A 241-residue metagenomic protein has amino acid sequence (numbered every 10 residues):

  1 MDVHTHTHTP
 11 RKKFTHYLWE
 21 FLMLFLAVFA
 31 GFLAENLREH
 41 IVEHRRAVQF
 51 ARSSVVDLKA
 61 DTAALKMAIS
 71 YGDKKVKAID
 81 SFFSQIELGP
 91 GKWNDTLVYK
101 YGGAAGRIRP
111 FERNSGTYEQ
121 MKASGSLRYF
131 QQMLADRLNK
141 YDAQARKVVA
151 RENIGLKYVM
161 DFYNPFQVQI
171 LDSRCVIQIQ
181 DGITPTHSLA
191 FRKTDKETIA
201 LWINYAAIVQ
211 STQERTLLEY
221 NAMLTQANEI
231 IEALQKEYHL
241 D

Functional and structural regions predicted by a protein language model:
M1-T15, N36-D241: Long, hydrophobic alpha-helical segments that serve as membrane-spanning/inserting helices
E20-L33: Hydrophobic membrane-insertion alpha-helices, especially the h-region of bacterial N-terminal signal peptides
